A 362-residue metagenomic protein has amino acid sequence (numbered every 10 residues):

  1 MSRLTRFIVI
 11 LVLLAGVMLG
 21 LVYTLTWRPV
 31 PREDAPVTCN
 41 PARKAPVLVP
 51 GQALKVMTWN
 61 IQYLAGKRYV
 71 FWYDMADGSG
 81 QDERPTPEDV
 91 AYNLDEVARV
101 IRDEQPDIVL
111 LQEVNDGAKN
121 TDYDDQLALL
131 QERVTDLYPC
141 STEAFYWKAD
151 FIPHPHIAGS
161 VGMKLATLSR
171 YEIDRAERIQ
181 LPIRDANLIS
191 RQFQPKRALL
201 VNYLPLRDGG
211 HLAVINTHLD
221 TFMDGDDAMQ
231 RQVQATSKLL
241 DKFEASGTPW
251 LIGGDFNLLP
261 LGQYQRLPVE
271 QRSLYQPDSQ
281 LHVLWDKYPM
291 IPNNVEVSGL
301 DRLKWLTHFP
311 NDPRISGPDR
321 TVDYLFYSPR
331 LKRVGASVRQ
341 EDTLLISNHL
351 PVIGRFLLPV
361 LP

Functional and structural regions predicted by a protein language model:
S2-D136, E143-P153, I157-G162, V360: N-terminal, active-site-proximal structural segment of metallo-dependent hydrolase catalytic domains
S2-K44, K238-L251, N257-P362: Metal-dependent phosphoester-hydrolase catalytic domains
E33-P36, K148-H211: A well-ordered secondary-structure block
L54-I61, N93-Y123, L168, N202 (+4 more regions): Active-site beta-strand/loop signature of hydrolases that rely on acidic residues for catalysis
K67-W72, Y123, I152-I157, R178-Q180 (+3 more regions): Short aromatic-enriched loop/helix-cap "lid" or pocket-rim segments at secondary-structure transitions that line
G80-P87, V114-A118, P182-R191, H218-D227: Surface-exposed cleft-lining segments at the edges of enzyme active sites
E132-D136, S160-A176, P205, P313-R333 (+1 more regions): Conserved beta strand-loop-helix elements of the APE1-like EEP
C140-K148, A176-P182, G335-Q340: Conserved S-adenosyl-L-methionine
